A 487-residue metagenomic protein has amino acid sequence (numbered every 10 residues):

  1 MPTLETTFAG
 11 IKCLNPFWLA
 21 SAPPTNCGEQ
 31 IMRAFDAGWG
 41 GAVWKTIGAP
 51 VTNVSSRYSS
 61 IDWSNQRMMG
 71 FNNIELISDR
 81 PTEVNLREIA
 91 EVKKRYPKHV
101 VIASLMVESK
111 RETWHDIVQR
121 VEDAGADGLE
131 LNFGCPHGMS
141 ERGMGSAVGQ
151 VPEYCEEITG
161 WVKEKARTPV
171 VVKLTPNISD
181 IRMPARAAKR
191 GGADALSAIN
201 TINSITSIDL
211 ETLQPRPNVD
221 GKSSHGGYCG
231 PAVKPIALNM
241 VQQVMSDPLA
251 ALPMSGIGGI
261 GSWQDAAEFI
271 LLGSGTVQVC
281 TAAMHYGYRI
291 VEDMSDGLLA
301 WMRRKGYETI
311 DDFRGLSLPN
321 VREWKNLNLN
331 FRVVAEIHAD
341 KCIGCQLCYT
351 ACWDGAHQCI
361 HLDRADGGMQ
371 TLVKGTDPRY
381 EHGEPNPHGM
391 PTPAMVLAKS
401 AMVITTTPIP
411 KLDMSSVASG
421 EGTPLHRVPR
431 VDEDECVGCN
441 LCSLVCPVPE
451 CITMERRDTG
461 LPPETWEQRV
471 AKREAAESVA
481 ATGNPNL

Functional and structural regions predicted by a protein language model:
M1-I102, M106-R111, H115-D116, M294: N-terminal capping/small domains of soluble enzymes
N15-P16, H99-V100, T168-V171, A251-P253 (+1 more regions): Short, proline-centered helix/strand-breaking motifs
P23, I47-A49, S109, C135 (+5 more regions): Glycine-rich beta-alpha junction loops
M32-A37, G41, K94, E108-S255 (+6 more regions): Alpha/beta enzyme core
T52-R67, I205-H225, A282-Y307: C-terminal helical cap(s) of enzyme catalytic domains, especially alpha/beta-barrels
N65-M68, K234, D296-Q346, T350 (+4 more regions): Extended, intrinsically disordered, low-complexity segments
V241-D247, W263-V321, L441: Extended, hydrophobic interaction surfaces within ordered domains
L347-G368, L372-P424, R430, L441-G460: Iron-sulfur cluster-binding cysteine motifs and their immediate structural context in ferredoxin-like electron-transfer
